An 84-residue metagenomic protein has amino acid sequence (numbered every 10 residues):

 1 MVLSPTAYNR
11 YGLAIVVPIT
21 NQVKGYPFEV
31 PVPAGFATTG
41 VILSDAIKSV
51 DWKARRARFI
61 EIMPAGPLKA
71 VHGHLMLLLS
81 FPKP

Functional and structural regions predicted by a protein language model:
M1-P84: Conserved functional hotspots at enzyme active or ligand-binding sites that engage polyanionic ligands
